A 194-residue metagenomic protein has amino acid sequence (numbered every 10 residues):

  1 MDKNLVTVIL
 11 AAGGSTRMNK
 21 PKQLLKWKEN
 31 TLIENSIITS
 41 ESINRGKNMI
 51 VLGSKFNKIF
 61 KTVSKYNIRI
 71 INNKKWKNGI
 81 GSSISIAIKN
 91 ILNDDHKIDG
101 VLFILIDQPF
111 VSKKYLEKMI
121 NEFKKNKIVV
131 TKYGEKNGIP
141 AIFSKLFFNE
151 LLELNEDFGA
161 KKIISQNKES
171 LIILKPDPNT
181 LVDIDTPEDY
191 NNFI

Functional and structural regions predicted by a protein language model:
M1-K3, T7, E153-I194: Conserved alpha/beta core of the MobA/IspD/sugar-nucleotide pyrophosphorylase nucleotidyltransferase superfamily
K3-G53, N57-F60: N-terminal glycine-rich phosphate-binding loop and ensuing alpha1 helix
N19-K22, W27-T31, S54, I71-S82 (+5 more regions): Residues at secondary-structure transition points
W27, I71, T131, L174-K175 (+1 more regions): Hydrophobic residues at beta-strand termini and immediately following loops that shape nucleotide-binding pockets
N35-I98: Conserved N-terminal catalytic core of the sugar/cofactor nucleotidyltransferase
S54-K55, K75, G79, E135 (+4 more regions): Short beta->alpha linker loops
I68-R69, I128, L171: Short, conserved active-site loop motifs that form the nucleotide-linked donor/cofactor pocket
K77-N149: Conserved beta-loop-beta/alpha segment of the NTase-like Rossmann-fold superfamily that binds/positions NTPs
